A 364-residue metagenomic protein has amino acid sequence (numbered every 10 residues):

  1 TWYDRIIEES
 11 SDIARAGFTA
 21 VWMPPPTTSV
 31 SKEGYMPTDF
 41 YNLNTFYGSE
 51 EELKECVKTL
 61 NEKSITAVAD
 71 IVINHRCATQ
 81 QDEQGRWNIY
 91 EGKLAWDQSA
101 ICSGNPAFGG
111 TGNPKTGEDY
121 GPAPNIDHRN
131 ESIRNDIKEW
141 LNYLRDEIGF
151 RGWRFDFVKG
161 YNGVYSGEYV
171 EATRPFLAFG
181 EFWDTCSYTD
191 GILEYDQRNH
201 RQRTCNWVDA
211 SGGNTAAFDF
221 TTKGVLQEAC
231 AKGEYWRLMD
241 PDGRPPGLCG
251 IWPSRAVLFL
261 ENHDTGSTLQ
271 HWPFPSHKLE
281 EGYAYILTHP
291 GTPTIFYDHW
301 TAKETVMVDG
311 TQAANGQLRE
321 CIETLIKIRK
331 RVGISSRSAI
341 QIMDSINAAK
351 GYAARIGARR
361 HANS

Functional and structural regions predicted by a protein language model:
T1-F18: Conserved structural scaffold segments of CAZyme catalytic domains across common CAZy folds
Y3-D4, Y47, E51, D127 (+4 more regions): Soluble non-cytosolic domains of exported or imported proteins
E8-S11, K32-Y41, K54-A69, Q84 (+2 more regions): Active-site-proximal helices and loops of the catalytic beta/alpha 8
A14-E50, I65: Aromatic-lined carbohydrate-binding/catalytic grooves of carbohydrate-active enzymes
F18-P25, K58-R76: Glycine-rich, aromatic-flanked loop segments that form ligand/cofactor-binding clefts across common enzyme folds
T27, I73-C77, G112, K159 (+2 more regions): Active-site-proximal loop/turn and secondary-structure-junction residues that shape catalytic pockets, frequently
K32-L43, H75-T111, E171-A172: Aromatic- and acidic-residue-enriched segments that line the glycan-binding/catalytic groove of carbohydrate-active
N88-I148, V158: Active-site-adjacent "subsite" loops/lids of carbohydrate-active enzymes
